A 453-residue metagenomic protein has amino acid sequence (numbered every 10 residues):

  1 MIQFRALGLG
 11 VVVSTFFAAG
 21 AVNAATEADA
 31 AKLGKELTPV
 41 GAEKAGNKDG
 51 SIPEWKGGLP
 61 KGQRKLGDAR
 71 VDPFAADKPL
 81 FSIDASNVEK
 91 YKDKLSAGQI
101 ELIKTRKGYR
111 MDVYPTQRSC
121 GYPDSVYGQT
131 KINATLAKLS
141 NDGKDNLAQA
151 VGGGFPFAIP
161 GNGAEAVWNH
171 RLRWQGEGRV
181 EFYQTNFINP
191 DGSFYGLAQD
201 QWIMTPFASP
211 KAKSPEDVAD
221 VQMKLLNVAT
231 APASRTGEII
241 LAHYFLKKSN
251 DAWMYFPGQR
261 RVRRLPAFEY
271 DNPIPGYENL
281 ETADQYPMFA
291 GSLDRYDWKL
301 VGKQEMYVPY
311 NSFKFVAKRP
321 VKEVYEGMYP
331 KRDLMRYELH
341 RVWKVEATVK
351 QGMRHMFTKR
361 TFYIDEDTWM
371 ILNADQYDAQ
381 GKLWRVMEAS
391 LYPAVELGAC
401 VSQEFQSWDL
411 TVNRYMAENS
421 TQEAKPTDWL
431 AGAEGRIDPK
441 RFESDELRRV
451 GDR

Functional and structural regions predicted by a protein language model:
M1-L9: Bacterial N-terminal signal peptides that target proteins for export
G8-A18: Bacterial N-terminal signal peptides
G20-A24: Sec/Tat signal peptide C-region and signal peptidase I cleavage site
A25, A30-G58, A75, I83 (+3 more regions): Gly/Pro-enriched, hydrophobic low-complexity segments that function as extracytoplasmic propeptides/linkers
A30, G34-N250, F256: Solvent-exposed N-terminal domain segments of exported/luminal and surface proteins
Y109-I188, S193, L246-K248, F256-R341 (+2 more regions): Flexible, processing/modification-adjacent segments and terminal tails in exported/periplasmic/extracellular proteins
S214-E216, Y325, H355: Short acidic/polar alpha-helix capping motifs at helix-coil junctions
